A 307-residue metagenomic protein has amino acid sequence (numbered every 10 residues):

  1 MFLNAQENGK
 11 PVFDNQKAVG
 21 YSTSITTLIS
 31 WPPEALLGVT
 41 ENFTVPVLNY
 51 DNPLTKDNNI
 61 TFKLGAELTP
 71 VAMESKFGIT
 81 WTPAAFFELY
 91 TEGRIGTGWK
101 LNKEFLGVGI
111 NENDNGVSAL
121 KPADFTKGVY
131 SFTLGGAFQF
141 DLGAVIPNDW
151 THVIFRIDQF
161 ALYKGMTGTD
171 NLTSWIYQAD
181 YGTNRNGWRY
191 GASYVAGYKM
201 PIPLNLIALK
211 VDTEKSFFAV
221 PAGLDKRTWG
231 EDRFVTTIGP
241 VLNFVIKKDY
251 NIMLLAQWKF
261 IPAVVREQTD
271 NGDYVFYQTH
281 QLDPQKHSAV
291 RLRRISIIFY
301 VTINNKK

Functional and structural regions predicted by a protein language model:
G9-P11, E74-F77, E92, N102-V108 (+3 more regions): Outer-membrane beta-barrel translocator domains and adjoining extracellular loop/strand segments of Gram-negative
K17-I29, D57-P70, F77, T91-E92 (+3 more regions): Transmembrane beta-strand segments that form the barrel wall of outer-membrane beta-barrel proteins
K17-Y21, I29-F43, N58, V71-S75 (+9 more regions): Residues that define the transmembrane beta-barrel architecture of outer-membrane proteins
I25-I29, V39-L48, F77-W81, L134-A144 (+4 more regions): Residues on the lipid-exposed face of transmembrane beta-strands in outer-membrane beta-barrel proteins
N49-T55, A85-L89, A144-I154, M200-A208 (+2 more regions): Repeated loop/turn-to-beta-strand initiation elements of outer-membrane beta-barrel proteins
G128-P201: Hydrophobic, aromatic-enriched interface-forming segments
T133-G135, D273-K307: Outer-membrane beta-barrel "beta-signal"
